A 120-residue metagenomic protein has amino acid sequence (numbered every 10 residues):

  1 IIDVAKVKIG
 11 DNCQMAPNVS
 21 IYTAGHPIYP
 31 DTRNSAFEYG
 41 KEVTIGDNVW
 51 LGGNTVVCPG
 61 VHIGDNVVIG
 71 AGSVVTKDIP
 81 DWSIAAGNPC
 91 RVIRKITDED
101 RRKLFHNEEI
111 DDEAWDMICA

Functional and structural regions predicted by a protein language model:
I1-H62, I96-T97, R102: Flexible, glycine/small-residue-enriched loop-and-beta-strand segment within the central core of proteins
Q14, V67-V68: Short alpha-helix at the nucleotide-sugar/activated-sugar donor binding site of glycosyltransferases and closely
G25, D78-I79, P89, I96: Nucleotide-sugar donor-binding loop of glycosyltransferases
W50, V68, V74, I84-A86: Short-chain dehydrogenase/reductase
V61, S73, I79, N88: Short beta-to-alpha loop/turn elements within the nucleotide-binding domains of ABC transporters
G64-V67, P80-W82: Conserved catalytic segment of ABC-fold P-loop ATPases
K77-W82, D112: Short arginine-rich
P89-A120: Terminal amphipathic alpha-helical/low-complexity segments used for targeting or macromolecular assembly
